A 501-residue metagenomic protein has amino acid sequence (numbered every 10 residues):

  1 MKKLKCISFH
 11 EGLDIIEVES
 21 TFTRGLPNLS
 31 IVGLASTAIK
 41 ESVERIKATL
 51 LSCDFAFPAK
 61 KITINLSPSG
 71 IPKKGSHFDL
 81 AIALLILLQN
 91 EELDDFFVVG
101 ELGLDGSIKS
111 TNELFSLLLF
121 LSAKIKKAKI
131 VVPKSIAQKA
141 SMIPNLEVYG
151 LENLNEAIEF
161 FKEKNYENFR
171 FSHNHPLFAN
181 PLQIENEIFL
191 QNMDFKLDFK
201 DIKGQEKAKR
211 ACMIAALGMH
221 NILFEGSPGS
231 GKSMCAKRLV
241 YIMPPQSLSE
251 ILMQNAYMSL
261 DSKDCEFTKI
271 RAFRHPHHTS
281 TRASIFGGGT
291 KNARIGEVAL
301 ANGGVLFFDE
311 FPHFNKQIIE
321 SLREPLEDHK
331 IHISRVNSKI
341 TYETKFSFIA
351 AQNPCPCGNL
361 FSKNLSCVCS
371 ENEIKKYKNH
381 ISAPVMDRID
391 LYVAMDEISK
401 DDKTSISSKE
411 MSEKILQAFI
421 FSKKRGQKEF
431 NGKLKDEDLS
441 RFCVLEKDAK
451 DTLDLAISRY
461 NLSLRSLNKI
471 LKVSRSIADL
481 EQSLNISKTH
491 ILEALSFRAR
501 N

Functional and structural regions predicted by a protein language model:
M1-L223, S227-S230, L484-K488, L492 (+1 more regions): Peripheral, non-AAA+ core regions of ATP-driven protein-machinery
V32-V43, P58, N65-G75, N315-N501: Basic, amphipathic alpha-helical bundle interface domains used for macromolecular binding and assembly
M213, F267, A272, S280-L306: Conserved alpha-helical scaffold flanking the Walker A/P-loop in AAA+ ATPase domains
L217, I222-C265, D328: Walker A/P-loop
F224, F308, A351: Hydrophobic anchor at the beta1->P-loop junction of P-loop NTPases
G226, G287, E310: The Walker A (P-loop) glycine that initiates the GxxxxGKT/S ATP-binding motif of P-loop NTPases
I242-G287, S347-I349, C355: P-loop NTPase switch/communication element
G303, D309-E310, S321: Walker B catalytic acidic pair
